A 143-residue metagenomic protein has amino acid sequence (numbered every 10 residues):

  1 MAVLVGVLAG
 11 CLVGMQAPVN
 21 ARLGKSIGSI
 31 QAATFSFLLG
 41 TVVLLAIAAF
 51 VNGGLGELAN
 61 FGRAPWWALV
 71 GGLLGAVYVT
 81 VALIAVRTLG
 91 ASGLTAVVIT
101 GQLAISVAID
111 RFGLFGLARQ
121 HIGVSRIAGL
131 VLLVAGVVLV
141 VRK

Functional and structural regions predicted by a protein language model:
M1-L8, K25, V42-W67, L89 (+3 more regions): Membrane-interface interhelical linkers
M1-S26, V77, V81, A135: Glycine-/small-residue-enriched transmembrane alpha-helix faces in small-molecule transporters and effluxers
G14-M15, V42-L45, G72, A76-T80 (+3 more regions): Hydrophobic/small/kink-forming positions within alpha-helical transmembrane segments of polytopic membrane proteins
K25-S29, V81-V97: Structural motif at transmembrane-helix junctions in multi-pass transporters
S26-L38: Acidic (E/D-rich), amphipathic helical modules within compact regulatory domains
A32, A85, F112-L114: Hydrophobic/aromatic residues within transmembrane alpha-helices of multi-pass small-molecule transporters
F35-S36, V97-V98, A128: Hydrophobic core positions of alpha-helical segments in small-molecule transporters and transporter systems
G123-V141: Hydrophobic transmembrane alpha-helices of multi-pass small-molecule transport proteins
